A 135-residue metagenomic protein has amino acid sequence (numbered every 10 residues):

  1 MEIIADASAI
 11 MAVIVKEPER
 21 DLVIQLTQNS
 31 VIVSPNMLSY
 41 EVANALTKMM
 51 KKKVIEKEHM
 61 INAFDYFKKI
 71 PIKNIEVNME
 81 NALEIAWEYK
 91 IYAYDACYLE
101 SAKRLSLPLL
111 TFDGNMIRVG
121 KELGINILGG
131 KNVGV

Functional and structural regions predicted by a protein language model:
M1-M37, M49-I61, G134: Short, well-structured N-terminal submotif of metal-dependent ribonuclease cores
E2, P35, L99-V135: Acidic, PIN/NYN-like endoribonuclease modules and their adjacent C-terminal/linker elements
S8, I24, A43-T47, F64 (+2 more regions): Amphipathic alpha-helical segments within well-ordered protein domains
N29-S30, I70, L105, L123: Structured helix-beta-strand junction loops
A43-I70, M79: Active-site-proximal, substrate-binding regions of enzyme catalytic domains and RNA-binding/basic surfaces
I70-N115: Active-site neighborhoods of divalent-metal-dependent phosphate/nucleic-acid chemistry enzymes
